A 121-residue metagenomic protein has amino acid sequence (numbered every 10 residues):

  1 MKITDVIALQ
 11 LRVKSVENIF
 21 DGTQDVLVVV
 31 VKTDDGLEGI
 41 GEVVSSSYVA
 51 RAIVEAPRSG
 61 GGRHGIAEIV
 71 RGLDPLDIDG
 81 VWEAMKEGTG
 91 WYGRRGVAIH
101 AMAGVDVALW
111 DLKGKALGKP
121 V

Functional and structural regions predicted by a protein language model:
M1-I40, V44-S47: Structured beta-strand/loop patches that form or line metal/cofactor-binding pockets in enzymes
K32-A116: Metal- or metallocofactor-binding catalytic centers and their adjacent structured scaffolds across diverse enzyme
